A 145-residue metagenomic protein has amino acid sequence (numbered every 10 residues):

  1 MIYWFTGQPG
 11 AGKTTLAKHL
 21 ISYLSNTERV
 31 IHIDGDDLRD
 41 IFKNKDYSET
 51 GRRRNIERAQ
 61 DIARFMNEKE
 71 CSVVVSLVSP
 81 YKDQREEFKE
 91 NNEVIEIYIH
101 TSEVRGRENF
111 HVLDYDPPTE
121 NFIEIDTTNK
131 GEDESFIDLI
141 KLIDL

Functional and structural regions predicted by a protein language model:
I2: Walker A (P-loop) ATP-phosphate-binding motif of ABC ATPase nucleotide-binding domains
F5: Hydrophobic anchor at the beta1->P-loop junction of P-loop NTPases
P9: The conserved Walker
K13: Conserved lysine of the Walker
A17-D61, E68: Conserved substrate/cofactor phosphate-moiety recognition/catalytic segment in nucleotide-dependent phosphotransferases
V30-H32, V94-Y98, F122-E124: Conserved beta-strand scaffold positions in the cores of enzyme catalytic domains, especially in NTP/NDP-utilizing
I41, K45-Y47, A63-P118: ATP-dependent NMP and nucleoside kinases share a basic, alpha-helical "lid"
I99-L145: Small-molecule kinase domains that catalyze NTP-dependent phosphoryl transfer to phosphate-bearing small molecules
